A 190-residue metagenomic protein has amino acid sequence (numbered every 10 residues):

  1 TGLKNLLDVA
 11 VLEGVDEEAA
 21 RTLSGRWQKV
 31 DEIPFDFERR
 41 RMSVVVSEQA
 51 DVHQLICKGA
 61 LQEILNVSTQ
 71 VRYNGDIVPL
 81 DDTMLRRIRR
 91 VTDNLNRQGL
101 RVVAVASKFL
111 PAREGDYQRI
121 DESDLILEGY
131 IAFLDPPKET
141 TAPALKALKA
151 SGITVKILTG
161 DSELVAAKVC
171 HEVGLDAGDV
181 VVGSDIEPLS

Functional and structural regions predicted by a protein language model:
T1-L127, F133, K146-A147, V155-H171 (+1 more regions): Cytosolic catalytic regions of ATP/NTP-dependent phosphoryl-transfer enzymes
I131-L134, V180-V182: Short acidic-hydrophobic, aromatic-tinged amphipathic segments that line or gate anion-handling sites
P137-K149: The conserved cystathionine-beta-synthase
G152: Glycine-centered, phosphate/nucleic-acid-interacting loop/turn motifs that mediate DNA/RNA or nucleotide
L175-I186: Conserved RecA-like helicase motor-core motifs
P188-S190: Short, charged, surface-exposed secondary-structure boundary motifs
